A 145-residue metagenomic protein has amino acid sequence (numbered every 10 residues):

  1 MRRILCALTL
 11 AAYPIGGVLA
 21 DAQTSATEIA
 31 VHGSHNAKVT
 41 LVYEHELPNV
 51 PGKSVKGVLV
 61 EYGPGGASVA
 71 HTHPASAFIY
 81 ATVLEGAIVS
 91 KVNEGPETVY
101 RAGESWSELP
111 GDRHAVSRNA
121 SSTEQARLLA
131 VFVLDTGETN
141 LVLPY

Functional and structural regions predicted by a protein language model:
R2-C6, Y13-K56, E97-V99, W106-S107 (+1 more regions): A short, N-terminal "cap"/entry segment at the start of jelly-roll beta-barrel domains of the cupin/DSBH fold
Q23, H45-N49, V60-P64, V89 (+3 more regions): Extracytoplasmic low-complexity repetitive segments enriched in small/polar residues
N49-K53, P74, T82, V99 (+1 more regions): Extracellular/periplasmic catalytic domains that process cell-envelope and extracellular macromolecules
V55-G57, F78, A126-L128: Structural motif
K56-P74, P96-Y100, L109-R113, D135: Conserved short histidine dyad/triad with adjacent acidic residue
A75-G95, A102-E104: Glycine- and acidic-residue-biased ligand/ion/polar-headgroup-sensing regions
P96-E97, G111-T139: Ligand-binding loop in jelly-roll beta-barrel domains
